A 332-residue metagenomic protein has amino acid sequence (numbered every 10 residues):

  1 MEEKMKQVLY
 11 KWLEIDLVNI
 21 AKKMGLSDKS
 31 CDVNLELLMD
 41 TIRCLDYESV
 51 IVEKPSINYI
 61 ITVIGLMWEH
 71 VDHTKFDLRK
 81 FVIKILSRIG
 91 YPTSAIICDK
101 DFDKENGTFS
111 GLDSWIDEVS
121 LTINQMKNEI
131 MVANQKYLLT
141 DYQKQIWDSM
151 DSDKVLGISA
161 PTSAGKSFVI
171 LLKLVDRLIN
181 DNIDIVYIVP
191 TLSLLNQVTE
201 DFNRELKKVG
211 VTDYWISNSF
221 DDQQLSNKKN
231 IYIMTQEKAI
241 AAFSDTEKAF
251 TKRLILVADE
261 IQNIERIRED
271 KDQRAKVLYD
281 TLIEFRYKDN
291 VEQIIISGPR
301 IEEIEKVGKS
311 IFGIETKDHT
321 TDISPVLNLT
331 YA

Functional and structural regions predicted by a protein language model:
M1-A332: N-terminal helicase ATP-binding lobe
